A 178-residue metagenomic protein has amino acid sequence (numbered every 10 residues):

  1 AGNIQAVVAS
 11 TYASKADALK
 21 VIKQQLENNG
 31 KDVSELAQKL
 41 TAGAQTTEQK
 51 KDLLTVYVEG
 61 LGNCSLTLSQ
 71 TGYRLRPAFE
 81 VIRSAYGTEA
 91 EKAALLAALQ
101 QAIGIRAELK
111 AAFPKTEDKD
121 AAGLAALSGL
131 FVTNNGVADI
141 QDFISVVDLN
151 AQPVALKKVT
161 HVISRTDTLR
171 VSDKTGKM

Functional and structural regions predicted by a protein language model:
A1-G72: Secretory-pathway-linked proteins and extracytosolic
S10-D17, V21-D32, A151-M178: Acidic/His-rich catalytic or pseudo-catalytic neighborhoods that scaffold and/or coordinate enzyme active centers
S14, Q24-D32, L75-V81, T88 (+1 more regions): Extended non-catalytic domains of envelope/secretory-pathway proteins
E35, S69-E80, F113-T116: Short, conserved phosphate-binding/catalytic loop or strand-edge motifs used in phosphoryl-/nucleotidyl-transfer
A37-Q45, A78-G87: Second-shell loop/turn segments in exported
T47, K51, I82, Y86 (+2 more regions): Active-site-proximal structural scaffolding
L54-V58, E89, Q100: Conserved hydrophobic/aromatic pocket- or pore-lining residues that grip, position, or stack substrates in active sites
A90-S172: Hydrophobic/aromatic-rich core segments of domains that either
